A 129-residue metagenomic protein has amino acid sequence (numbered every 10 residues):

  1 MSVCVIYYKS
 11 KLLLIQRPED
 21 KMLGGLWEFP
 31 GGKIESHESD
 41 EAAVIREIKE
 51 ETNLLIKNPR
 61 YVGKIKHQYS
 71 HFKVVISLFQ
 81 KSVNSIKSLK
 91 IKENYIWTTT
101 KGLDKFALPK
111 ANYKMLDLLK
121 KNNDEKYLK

Functional and structural regions predicted by a protein language model:
M1-E28, V83: N-terminal strand-loop-strand
M1-S2, S39, E93: Short loop/turn microsegments at loop-to-beta-strand junctions
S2, K49-I86: Active-site segment of metal-dependent pyrophosphate-handling enzymes, primarily the Nudix hydrolase catalytic core
L13, E35, D104: Nucleotide phosphate-binding site architecture
E28, K73, I96-W97: Short aromatic/basic micro-patch
F29-G63: The catalytic Nudix box helix
L78-S82, K87-N122: NUDIX/MutT-family hydrolases
N123-K129: Helical scaffold of the NTase/Pol beta-like nucleotidyltransferase catalytic core
